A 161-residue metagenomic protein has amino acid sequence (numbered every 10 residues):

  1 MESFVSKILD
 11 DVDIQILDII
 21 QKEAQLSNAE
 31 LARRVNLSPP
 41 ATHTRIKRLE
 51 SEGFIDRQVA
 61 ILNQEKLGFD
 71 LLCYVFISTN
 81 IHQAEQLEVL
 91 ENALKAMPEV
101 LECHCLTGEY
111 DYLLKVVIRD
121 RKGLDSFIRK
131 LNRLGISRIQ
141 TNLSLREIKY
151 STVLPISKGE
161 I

Functional and structural regions predicted by a protein language model:
M1-I161: A compositional/biophysical signature of low hydrophobicity enriched in polar/charged and small residues
